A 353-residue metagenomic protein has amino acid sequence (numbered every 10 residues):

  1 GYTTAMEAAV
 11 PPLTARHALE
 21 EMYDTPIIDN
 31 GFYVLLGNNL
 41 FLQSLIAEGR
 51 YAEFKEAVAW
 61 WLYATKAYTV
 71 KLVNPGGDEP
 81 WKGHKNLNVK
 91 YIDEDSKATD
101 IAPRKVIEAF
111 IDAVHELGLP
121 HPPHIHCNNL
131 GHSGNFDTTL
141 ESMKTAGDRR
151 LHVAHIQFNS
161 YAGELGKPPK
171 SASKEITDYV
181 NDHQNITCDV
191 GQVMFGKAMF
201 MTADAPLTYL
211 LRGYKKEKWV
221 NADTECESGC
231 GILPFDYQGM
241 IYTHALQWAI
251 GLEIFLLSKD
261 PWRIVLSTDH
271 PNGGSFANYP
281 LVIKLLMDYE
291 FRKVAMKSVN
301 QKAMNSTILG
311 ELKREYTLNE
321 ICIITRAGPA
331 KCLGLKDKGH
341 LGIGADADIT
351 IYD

Functional and structural regions predicted by a protein language model:
G1, N30, H126, D269 (+1 more regions): Conserved, mostly hydrophobic/aromatic
G1-D95: Divalent-metal coordination cores built from histidine and acidic residues
T3, A9-L13, N128-S133, H270-G273: Gly/Ser/Thr-rich loops at beta-strand to alpha-helix junctions that form or flank small-molecule/cofactor-binding
A15-A18, T139, V282: Hydrophobic packing residues within well-ordered alpha-helices of enzyme cores
G31-G37, R150-G163, C188-V193, V294-A303 (+1 more regions): A generic structural motif
F41-L45, G166, G196-G213, D260 (+1 more regions): Internal, charge-rich low-complexity segments
R50-L72, D78-I264: Histidine/acidic residue-rich metal-binding segments in metalloenzymes
S228-I241, Q247-T350: His/Asp/Glu-enriched, well-ordered alpha-helical/loop segment that forms or immediately abuts the divalent-metal
